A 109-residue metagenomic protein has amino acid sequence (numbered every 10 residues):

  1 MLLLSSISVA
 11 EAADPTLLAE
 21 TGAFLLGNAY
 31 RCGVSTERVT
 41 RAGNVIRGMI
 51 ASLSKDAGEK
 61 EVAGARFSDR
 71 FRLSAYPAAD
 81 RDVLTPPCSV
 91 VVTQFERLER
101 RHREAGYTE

Functional and structural regions predicted by a protein language model:
M1-S6: Bacterial N-terminal signal peptides
I7-V9, G58: Intrinsic disorder/low-complexity segments in short proteins, especially the signal peptide and propeptide regions
A12-R41: Immediate post-signal-peptide N-terminus of mature secreted/exported proteins
R41-E109: Compact alpha-helical subdomains of small soluble proteins
